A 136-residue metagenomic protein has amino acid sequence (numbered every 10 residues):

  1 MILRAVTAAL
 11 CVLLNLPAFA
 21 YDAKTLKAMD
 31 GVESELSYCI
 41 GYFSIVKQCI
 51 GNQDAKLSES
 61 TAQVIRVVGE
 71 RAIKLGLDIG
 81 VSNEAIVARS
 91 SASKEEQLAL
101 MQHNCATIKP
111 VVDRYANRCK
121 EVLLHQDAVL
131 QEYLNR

Functional and structural regions predicted by a protein language model:
M1-A9: Sec-dependent signal peptide recognition, specifically the positively charged N-region followed immediately by
R4, L16-K24: Sec/Tat signal peptide C-region and signal peptidase I cleavage site
L10-N15: Hydrophobic core
P17, I45, A55-K56, V111 (+1 more regions): Secreted/processed peptides and extracellular or luminal domains of membrane proteins
K24-T25, L57, H103-N104: Residue-level detector of alpha-helix boundaries and kinks
K27-V81: Short N-proximal segments of mature Sec-exported proteins
T61-R136: Compact alpha-helical subdomains of small soluble proteins
